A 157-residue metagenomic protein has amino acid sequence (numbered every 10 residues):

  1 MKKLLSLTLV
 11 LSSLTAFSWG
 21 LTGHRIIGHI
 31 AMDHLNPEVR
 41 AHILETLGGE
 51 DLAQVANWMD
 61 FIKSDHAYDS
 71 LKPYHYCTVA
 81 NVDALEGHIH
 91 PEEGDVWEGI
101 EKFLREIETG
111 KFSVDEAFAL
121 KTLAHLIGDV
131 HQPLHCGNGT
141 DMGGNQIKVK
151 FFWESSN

Functional and structural regions predicted by a protein language model:
M1-L4: Positively charged n-region of N-terminal signal peptides that target proteins for export
S6-V10: Sec-dependent N-terminal signal peptides
S13-T15: N-terminal signal peptide c-region/cleavage motif recognized by signal peptidases
S18-L126, P133, N138-N157: N-terminal, motif-rich segments that launch catalysis or mediate targeting to/interaction with membranes, typified by
